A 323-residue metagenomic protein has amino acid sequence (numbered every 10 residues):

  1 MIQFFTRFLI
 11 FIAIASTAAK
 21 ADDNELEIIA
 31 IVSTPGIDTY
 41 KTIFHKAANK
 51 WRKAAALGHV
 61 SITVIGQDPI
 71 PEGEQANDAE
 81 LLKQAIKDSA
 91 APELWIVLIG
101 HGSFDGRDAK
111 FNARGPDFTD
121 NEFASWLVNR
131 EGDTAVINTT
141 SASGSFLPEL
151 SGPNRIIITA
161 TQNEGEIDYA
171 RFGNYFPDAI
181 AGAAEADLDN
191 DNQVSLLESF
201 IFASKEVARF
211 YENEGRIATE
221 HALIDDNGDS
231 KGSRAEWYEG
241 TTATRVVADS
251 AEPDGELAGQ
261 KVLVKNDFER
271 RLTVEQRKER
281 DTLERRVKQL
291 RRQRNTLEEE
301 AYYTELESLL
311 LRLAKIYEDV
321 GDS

Functional and structural regions predicted by a protein language model:
F4-R7, A13, A19-I29, K41 (+1 more regions): Disordered regulatory segments flanking catalytic cores
T17-W95, G102-F104, D108-K110, D117 (+2 more regions): Boundary/activation segment at the start of structured domains
V32-T34, G66-P69, G100-G102, G115-D117 (+4 more regions): A mature extracytoplasmic/lumenal domain signature
G36, N49-V60, K87-A90, V128-G132 (+7 more regions): Sec-exported extracytoplasmic/periplasmic mature domains
D38-N49, E72, A76, A113-N121 (+5 more regions): Soluble non-cytosolic domains of exported or imported proteins
H45-R52, A79-K83, D120-L127, S143 (+8 more regions): Extracytoplasmic/secreted envelope proteins and their assembly/folding machinery, especially bacterial periplasmic
N49, A135-R234: Active-site-proximal C-terminal subdomain of hydrolase catalytic domains
A85, S89-I99, F104-P148: Caspase-like (clan CD) cysteine peptidase catalytic core
